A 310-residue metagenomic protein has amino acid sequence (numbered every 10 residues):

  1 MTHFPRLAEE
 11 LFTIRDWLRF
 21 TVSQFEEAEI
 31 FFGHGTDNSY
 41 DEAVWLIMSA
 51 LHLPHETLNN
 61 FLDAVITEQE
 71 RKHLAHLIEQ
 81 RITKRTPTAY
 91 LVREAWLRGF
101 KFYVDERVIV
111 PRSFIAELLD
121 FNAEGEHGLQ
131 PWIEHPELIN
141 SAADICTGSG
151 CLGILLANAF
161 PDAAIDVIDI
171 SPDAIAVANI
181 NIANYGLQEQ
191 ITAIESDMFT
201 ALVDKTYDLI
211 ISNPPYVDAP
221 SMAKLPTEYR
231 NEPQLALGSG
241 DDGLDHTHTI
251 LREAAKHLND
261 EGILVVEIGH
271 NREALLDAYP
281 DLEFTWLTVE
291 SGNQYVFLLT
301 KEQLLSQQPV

Functional and structural regions predicted by a protein language model:
T2-R98: N-terminal auxiliary segments of SAM/dcSAM-dependent transferases
L18, A43, R71-L74, S149 (+4 more regions): A general structural signal for well-ordered alpha-helical segments in protein cores
S39, V108, G243: Short, conserved glycine- and acidic-residue-centered signature motifs in active-site or ligand-binding loops
L46, R85, I115, L152 (+3 more regions): Residue-level signal for inorganic ion chemistry
N59-F61, E94, Y103, I194 (+2 more regions): Solvent-exposed beta-strand sheet faces enriched in polar/charged residues
L62, E68, K72-P161, P172-V177: SAM-dependent Rossmann-like transferase core, predominantly class I methyltransferases with a strong bias toward
L118-E124, D162-A164, I168-V310: S-adenosylmethionine
